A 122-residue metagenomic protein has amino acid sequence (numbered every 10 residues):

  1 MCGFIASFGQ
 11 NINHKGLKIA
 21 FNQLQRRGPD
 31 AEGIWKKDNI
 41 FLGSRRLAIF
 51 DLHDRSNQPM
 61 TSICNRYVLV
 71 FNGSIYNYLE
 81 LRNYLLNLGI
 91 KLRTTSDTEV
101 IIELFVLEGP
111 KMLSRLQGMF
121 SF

Functional and structural regions predicted by a protein language model:
M1-F122: N-terminus-centric sequence/structural signature that marks the extreme N-terminus and adjacent "lid/interface" module
